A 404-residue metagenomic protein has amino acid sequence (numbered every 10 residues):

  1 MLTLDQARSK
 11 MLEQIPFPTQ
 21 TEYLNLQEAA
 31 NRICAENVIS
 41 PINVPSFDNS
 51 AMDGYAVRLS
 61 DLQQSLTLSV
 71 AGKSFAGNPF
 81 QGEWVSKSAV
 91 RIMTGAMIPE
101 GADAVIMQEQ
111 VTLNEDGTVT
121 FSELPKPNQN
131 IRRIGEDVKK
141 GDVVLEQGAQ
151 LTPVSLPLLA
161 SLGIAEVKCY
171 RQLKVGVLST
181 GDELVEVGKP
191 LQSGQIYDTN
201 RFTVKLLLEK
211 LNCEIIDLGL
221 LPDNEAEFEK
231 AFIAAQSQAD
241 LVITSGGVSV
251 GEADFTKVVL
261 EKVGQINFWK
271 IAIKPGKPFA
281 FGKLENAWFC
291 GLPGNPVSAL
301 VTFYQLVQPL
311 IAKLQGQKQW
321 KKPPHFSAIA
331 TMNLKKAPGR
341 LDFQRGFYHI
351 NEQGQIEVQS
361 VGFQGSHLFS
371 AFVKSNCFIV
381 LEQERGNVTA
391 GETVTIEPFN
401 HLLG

Functional and structural regions predicted by a protein language model:
M1-Q64, L68, R133, Q317-R345: Short, low-complexity N-terminal leaders and the immediately following helix N-cap/first helix
L2-L4, I15, Y55-D217, E357 (+2 more regions): Short, glycine/charged-enriched hinge/interface segments at domain edges or termini
L4, A165-L292, P296-T302: Helix-rich terminal scaffold detector
S9-Q20, A35-V38, E136, V143-L156 (+15 more regions): Generic secondary-structure signature for well-ordered alpha-helical cores
E22-Q27, E36, G77, V138 (+1 more regions): Flexible glycine/proline-rich
A30-N43, P79-R91, F281-G282: Short, hydrophobic/aliphatic alpha-helical segments
D48-S50, D61-Q63, Q81-V85, I98-E100 (+14 more regions): Solvent-exposed alpha-helices and their adjacent loops that cap or buttress functional pockets in soluble metabolic
